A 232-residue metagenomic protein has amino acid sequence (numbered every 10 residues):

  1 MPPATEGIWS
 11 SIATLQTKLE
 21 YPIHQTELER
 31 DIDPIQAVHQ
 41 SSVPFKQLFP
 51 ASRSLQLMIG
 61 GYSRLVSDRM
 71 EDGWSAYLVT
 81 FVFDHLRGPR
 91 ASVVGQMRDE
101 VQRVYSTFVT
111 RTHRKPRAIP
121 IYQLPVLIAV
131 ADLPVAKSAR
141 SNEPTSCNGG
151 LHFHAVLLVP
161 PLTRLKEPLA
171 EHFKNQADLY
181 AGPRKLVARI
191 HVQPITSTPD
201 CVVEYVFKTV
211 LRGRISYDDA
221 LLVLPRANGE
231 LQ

Functional and structural regions predicted by a protein language model:
M1-R103: Charge-rich, low-complexity segments
V43-D72, V159-Q232: Catalytic "initiation/cleavage/transfer" segments centered on a nucleophilic residue and adjacent nucleic-acid-engaging
G73-Y77, P125, G149-F153: Residues at beta-strand starts and edge strands
V79-F81, V101-V104, F108, F153-L157 (+4 more regions): Hydrophobic beta-strand residues in large extracellular and virion-surface proteins
L86-G88, A136-S138, T196-V202: A short acidic, often aromatic-flanked loop/helix-cap motif at beta-alpha or helix-coil junctions that lines enzyme
P89-R98, S138-S146, R164-E171: Short, flexible/disordered intra-domain loops and linkers
M97-S138: Surface-exposed, low-hydrophobicity interaction/linker segments
I128-P161: Histidine-centered divalent-metal-coordination microenvironment in nucleic-acid enzymes
